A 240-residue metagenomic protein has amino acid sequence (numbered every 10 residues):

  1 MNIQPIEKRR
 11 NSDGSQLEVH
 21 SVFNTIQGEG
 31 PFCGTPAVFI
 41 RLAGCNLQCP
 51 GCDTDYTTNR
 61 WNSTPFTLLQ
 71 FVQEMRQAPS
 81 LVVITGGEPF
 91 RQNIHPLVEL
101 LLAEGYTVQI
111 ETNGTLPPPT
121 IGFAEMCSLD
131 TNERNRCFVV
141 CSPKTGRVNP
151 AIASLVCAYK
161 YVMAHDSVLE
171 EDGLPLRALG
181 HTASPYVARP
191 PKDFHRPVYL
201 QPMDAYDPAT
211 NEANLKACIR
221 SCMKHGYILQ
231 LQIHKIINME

Functional and structural regions predicted by a protein language model:
N2-I6, S12-N24, P36-N135: Conserved Radical SAM active-site core
E7-N11, G30, R189-P191: Short boundary motifs at domain starts and secondary-structure transition points
N24-G28, T145-G146: Short beta-turn/strand-loop junction motif enriched in small, turn-promoting residues
G28-F32, G44, R220: Short secondary-structure boundary/capping segments within folded domains
P31-G34, A153: Short glycine/proline-enriched turns and hinge-like loops at secondary-structure junctions
F90-E240: Conserved AdoMet/S-adenosylmethionine-binding subsite of the radical SAM
